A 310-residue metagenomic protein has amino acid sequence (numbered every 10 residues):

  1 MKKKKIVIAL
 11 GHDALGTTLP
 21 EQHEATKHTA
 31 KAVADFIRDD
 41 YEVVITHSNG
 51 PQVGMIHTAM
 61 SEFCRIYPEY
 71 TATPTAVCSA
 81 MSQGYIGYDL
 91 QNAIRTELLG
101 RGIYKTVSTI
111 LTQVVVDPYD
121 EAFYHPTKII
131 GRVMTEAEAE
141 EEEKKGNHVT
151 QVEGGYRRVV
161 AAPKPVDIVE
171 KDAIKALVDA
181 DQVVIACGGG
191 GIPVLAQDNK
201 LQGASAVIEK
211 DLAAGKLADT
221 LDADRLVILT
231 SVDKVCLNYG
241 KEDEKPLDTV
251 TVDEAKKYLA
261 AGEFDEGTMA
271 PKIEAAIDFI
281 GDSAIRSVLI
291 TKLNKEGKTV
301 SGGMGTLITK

Functional and structural regions predicted by a protein language model:
K2-K310: C-terminal catalytic "cap/lid" subdomain
